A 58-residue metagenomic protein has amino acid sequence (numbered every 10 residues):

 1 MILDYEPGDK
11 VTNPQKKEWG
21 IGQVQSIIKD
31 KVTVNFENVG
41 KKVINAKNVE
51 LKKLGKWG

Functional and structural regions predicted by a protein language model:
M1-Q15: Short coil-to-beta transition motif at edge beta-strands of beta-rich domains
Y5-P7, I27-D30: A short, compositionally biased
Q15-K17, N38: Solvent-exposed strand-loop boundary residues in beta-sheet-rich modules
E18, K31: Residue-level detector of flexible, active-site-proximal loop/helix-junction positions within diverse enzyme catalytic
G20-I27: Short beta-strand-centered aromatic/proline hotspots
V32-E37: SH3/SH3-like beta-barrel fold
K41-G58: Intrinsically disordered, low-complexity, charged/polar segments
